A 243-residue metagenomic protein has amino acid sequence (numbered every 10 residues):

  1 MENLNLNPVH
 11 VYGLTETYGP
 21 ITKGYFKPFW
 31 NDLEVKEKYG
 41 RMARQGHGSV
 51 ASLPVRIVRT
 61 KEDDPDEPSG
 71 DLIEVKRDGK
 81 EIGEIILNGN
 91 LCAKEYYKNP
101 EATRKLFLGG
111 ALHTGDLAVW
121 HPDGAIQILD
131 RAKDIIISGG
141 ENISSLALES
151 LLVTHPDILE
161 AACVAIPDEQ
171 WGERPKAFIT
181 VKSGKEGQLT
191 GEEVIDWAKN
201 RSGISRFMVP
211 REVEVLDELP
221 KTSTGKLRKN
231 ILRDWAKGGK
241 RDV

Functional and structural regions predicted by a protein language model:
M1-V11, T15-A125, A132-I135, L148 (+1 more regions): Conserved AMP-binding/adenylate-forming
L4, A51-L53, G110, P156-L159 (+2 more regions): Structural motif
P8, V55, A161-C163, V213-V215: Generic structural signal for residues in well-ordered beta-strands
I21, P175, R211-E212, N230: Extracytoplasmic/periplasmic beta-strand context in beta-sandwich domains, especially the cupredoxin/COX2 CuA-binding
K61-D63, D168, D217-K221: Short, internal active-site loops enriched in acidic
G89, K94-E95, R104-K105, L117-R206 (+2 more regions): AMP-binding/adenylate-forming catalytic core of the ANL superfamily
G203-K226: AMP-binding/adenylate-forming catalytic domain of the ANL superfamily
A236-V243: Acidic/polar alpha-helix N-cap and adjacent early helical turns within long charge-rich amphipathic helices/linkers
